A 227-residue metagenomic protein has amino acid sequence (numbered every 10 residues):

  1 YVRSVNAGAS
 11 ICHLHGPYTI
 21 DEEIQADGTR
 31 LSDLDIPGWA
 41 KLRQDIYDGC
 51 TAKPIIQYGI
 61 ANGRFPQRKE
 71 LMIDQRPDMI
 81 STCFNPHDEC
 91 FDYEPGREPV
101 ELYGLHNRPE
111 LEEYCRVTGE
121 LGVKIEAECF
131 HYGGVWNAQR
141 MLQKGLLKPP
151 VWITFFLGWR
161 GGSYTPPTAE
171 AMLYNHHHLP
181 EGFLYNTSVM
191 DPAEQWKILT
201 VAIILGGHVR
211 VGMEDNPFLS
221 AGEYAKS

Functional and structural regions predicted by a protein language model:
Y1-R3, R64-M72, Q195-L199: Short, acidic/polar
V5-N6, I73, G119, I203: Non-catalytic positions within long, well-ordered alpha-helices that form the structural scaffold/packing of enzyme
N6-A9, P77, G206-G207: A structural motif
S10-W39, F156-W159, N216-A221: Glycine-rich, proline-tolerant flexible connector loops at the mouths of alpha/beta enzymes
E23-Y58, E113-T118, L173-G182: Alpha-helix-loop-beta-strand connector modules within alpha/beta enzyme cores
W39-P86: A generic, well-ordered mixed alpha/beta core segment in the N-terminal half of proteins
M79-E214: Catalytic alpha/beta core domains of metabolic enzymes, predominantly
A225-S227: C-terminal functional modules
